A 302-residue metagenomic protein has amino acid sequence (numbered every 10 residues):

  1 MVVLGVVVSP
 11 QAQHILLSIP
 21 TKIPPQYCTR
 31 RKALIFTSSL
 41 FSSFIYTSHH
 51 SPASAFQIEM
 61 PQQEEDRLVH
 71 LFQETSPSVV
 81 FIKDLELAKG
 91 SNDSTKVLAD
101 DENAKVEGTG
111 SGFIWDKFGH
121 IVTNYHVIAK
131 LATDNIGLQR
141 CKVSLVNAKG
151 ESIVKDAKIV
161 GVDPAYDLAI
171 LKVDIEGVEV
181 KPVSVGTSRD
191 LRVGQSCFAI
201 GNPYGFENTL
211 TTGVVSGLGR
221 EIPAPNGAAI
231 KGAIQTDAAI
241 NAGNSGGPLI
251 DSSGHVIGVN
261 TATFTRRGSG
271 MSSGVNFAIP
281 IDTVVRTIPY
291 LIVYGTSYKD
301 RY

Functional and structural regions predicted by a protein language model:
M1-C28: N-terminal secretory signal peptides
K22-K32, F36, E59-V69, K89-F118 (+7 more regions): A conserved glycine-rich beta-strand in the N-terminal activation segment of trypsin-fold
I35-H49, D116-Y166, I175-E176: Catalytic-histidine neighborhood of serine endopeptidases, predominantly the chymotrypsin-like S1/PA family
S43-H120, L168, R192-V193, R286-R301: N-terminal activation segment of mature serine protease catalytic domains
A55-F56, V106, V127-I136, E179-V180 (+4 more regions): Active-site loop architecture of trypsin-fold serine endopeptidases
H70-L71, L131, K158-V160, E176-E207 (+1 more regions): Active-site substrate-binding loop(s) of clan PA
P77-I82, G112, G119, T123 (+10 more regions): Terminal peptide-recognition signature
K117, L145-A148, K172-V178, V185-S188 (+2 more regions): A structural micro-motif recognizing beta-strand termini and the immediately following turn/loop segments
